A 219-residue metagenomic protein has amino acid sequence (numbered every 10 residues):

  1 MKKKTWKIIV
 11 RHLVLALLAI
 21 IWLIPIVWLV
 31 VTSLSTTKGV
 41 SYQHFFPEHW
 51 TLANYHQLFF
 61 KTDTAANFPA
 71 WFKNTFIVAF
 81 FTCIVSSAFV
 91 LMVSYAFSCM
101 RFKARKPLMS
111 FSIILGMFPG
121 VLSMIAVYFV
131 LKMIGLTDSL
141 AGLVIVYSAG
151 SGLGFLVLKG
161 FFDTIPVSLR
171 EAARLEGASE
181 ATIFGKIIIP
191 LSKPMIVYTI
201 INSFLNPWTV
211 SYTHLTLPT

Functional and structural regions predicted by a protein language model:
K2-L217: A structural signal for multi-pass alpha-helical bundles of membrane permease subunits that mediate small-molecule
